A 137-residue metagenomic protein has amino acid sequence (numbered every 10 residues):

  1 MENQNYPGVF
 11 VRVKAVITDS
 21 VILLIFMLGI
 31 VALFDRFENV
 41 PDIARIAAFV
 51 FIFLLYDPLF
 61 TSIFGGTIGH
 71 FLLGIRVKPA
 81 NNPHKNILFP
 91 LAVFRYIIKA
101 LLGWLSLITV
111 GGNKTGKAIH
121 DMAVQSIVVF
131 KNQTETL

Functional and structural regions predicted by a protein language model:
M1-L137: Membrane-interfacial and juxtamembrane segments of integral membrane proteins
